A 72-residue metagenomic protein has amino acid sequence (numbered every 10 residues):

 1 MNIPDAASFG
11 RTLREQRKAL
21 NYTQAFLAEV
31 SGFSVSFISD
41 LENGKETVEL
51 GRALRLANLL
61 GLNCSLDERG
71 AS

Functional and structural regions predicted by a protein language model:
M1-S8: A detector for short, charged/polar N-terminal pre-domain segments
R11-F26, V30: Short basic helix-loop element that most often maps to the first helix and adjoining turn of HTH DNA-binding modules
G32-E46: Recognition helix of helix-turn-helix/homeodomain-like DNA-binding domains that insert into the DNA major groove
G51-L66: DNA major-groove recognition helix of helix-turn-helix/homeodomain DNA-binding modules
